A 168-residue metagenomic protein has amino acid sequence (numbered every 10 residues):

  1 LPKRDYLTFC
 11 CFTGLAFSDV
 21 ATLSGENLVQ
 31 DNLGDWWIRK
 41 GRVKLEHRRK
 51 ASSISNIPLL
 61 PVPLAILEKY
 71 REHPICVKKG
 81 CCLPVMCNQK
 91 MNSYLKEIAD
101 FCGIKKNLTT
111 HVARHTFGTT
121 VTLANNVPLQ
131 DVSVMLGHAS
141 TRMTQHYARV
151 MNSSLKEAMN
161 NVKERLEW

Functional and structural regions predicted by a protein language model:
L1-F17, A21, N125: Basic, Lys/Arg- and aromatic-enriched nucleic-acid-binding interface segment
T13, P74-C81, V85, S93-V134: Short, basic (Lys/Arg/His-rich) helix/loop patches that form interaction surfaces in the mid-to-C-terminal regions
T22-E68: Conserved tyrosine-mediated DNA breakage-rejoining catalytic core shared by Y-recombinases
L33-I38, T120, D131, T144: Catalytic cores of nucleotide-enabled group-transfer and carboxylate-activating enzymes in metabolic and assembly-line
R42-K44, N88, L123, L136-N161: Catalytic-site neighborhood detector that most strongly recognizes the C-terminal catalytic loop/helix of tyrosine
P61, H73-V77, V162-W168: C-terminal secondary-structure termini that scaffold catalytic or DNA-interacting sites
